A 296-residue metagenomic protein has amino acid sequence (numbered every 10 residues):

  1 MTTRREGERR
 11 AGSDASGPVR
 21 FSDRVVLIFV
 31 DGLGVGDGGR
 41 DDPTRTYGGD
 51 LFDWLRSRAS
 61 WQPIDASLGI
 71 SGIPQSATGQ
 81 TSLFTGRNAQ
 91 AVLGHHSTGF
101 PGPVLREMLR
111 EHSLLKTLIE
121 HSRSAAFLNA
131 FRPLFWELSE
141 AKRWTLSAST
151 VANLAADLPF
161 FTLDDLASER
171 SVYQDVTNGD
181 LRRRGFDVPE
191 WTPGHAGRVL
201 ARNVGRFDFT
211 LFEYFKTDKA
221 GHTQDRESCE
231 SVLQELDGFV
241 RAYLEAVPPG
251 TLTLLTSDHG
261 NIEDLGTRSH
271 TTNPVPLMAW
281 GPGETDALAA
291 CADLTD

Functional and structural regions predicted by a protein language model:
T2-D296: Feature captures the catalytic ectodomains and active-site-proximal regions of enzymes that hydrolyze or transfer
